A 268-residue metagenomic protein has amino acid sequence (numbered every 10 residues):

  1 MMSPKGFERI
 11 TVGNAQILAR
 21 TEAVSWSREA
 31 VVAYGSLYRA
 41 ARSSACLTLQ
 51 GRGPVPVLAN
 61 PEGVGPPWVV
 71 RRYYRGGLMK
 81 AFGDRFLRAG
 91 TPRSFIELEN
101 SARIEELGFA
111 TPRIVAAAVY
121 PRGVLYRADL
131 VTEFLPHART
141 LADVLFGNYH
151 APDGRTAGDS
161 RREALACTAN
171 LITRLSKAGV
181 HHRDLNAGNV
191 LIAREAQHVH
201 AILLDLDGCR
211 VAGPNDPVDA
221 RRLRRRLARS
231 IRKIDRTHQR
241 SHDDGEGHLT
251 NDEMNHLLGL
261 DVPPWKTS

Functional and structural regions predicted by a protein language model:
M1-C46: Juxta-kinase regulatory segment immediately upstream of eukaryotic protein kinase catalytic domains
V31-L141, T173, K177: Conserved ATP-binding subdomain of kinase catalytic cores across diverse folds
T140-G154: AlphaC helix of the protein kinase catalytic domain
S160-L171: Conserved alphaE helix
G179, D184: Conserved catalytic-loop position in the HRD/HxD motif
L185-I192: Hydrophobic residue at the +6 position relative to the catalytic HRD Asp in the kinase catalytic loop
I192-H198: Activation-loop N-terminal segment of eukaryotic-like protein kinases
H198-S268: C-lobe/activation-segment region of protein kinase-like
